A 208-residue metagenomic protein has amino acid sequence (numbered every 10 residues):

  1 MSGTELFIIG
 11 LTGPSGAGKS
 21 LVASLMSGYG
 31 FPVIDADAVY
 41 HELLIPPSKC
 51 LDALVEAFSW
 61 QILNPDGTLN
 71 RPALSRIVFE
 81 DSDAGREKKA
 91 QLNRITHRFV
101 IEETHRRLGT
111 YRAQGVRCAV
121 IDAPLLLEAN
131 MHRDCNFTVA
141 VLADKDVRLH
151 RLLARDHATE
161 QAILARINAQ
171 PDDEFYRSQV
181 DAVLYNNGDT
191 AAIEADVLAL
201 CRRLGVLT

Functional and structural regions predicted by a protein language model:
L11: Hydrophobic anchor at the beta1->P-loop junction of P-loop NTPases
P14, M26: P-loop (Walker A) phosphate-binding loop of NTP-binding proteins
A17: ATP-binding Walker
S20: Walker A/P-loop
H41-R117: ATP-dependent small-molecule kinase phosphotransfer cores that center on conserved nucleotide phosphate-binding segments
T104, R133-D134, A154-R203: Small-molecule kinase domains that catalyze NTP-dependent phosphoryl transfer to phosphate-bearing small molecules
H105-A113, C118-A154: ATP-dependent NMP and nucleoside kinases share a basic, alpha-helical "lid"
